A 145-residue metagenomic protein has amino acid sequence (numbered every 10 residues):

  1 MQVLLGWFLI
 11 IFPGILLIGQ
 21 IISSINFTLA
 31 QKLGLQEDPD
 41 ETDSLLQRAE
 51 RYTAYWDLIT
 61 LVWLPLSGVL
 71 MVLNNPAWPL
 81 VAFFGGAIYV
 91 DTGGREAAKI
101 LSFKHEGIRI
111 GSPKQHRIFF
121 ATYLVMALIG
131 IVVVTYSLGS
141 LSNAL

Functional and structural regions predicted by a protein language model:
M1-L145: Topology signature of small-to-medium multi-pass alpha-helical membrane proteins
